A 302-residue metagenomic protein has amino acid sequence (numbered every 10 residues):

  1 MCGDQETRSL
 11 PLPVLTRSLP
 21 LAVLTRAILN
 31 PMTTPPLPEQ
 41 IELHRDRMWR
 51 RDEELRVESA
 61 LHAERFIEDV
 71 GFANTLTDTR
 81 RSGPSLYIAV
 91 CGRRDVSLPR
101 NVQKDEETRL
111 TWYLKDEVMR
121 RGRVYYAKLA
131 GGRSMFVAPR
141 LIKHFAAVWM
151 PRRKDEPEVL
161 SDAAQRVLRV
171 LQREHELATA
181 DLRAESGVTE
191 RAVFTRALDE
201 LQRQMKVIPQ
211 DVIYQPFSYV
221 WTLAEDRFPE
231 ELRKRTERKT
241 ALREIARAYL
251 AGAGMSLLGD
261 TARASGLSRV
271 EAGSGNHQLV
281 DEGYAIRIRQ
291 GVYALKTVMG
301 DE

Functional and structural regions predicted by a protein language model:
M1-M32: Intrinsic disorder/low-complexity segments
R26-E302: Long, low-complexity intrinsically disordered regions
